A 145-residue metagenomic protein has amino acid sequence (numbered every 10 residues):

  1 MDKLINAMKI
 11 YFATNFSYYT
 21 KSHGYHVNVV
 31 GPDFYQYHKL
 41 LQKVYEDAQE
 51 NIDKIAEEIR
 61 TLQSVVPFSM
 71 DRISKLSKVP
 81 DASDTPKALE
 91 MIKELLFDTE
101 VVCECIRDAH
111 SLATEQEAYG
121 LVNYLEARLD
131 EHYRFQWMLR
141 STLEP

Functional and structural regions predicted by a protein language model:
K3, Y18-K43, C105-G120: Helix-loop segments that flank and shape redox-cofactor active sites
L4-Y18, V44, L95-V102, R128: Amphipathic alpha-helix face/heptad-repeat signature
M8-V27, E58, V102-L112, F135-R140: Long, well-ordered alpha-helical segments
T14, R60-F68, D98-V101, C105 (+1 more regions): Alpha-helix capping/hinge segments and adjacent helical runs
Y18, D53, E57, S77-E126: Acidic/histidine-rich alpha-helical segments that form the ligand environment of transition-metal centers
N28, V65-K87: Short, helix-capping/interhelical loops that line the mouth of catalytic, cofactor-, or ligand-binding pockets
Q36-R72: Conserved alpha-helical segments that form or flank metal/cofactor-binding pockets of metalloenzymes
E50, N123-P145: Short, contiguous alpha-helical
